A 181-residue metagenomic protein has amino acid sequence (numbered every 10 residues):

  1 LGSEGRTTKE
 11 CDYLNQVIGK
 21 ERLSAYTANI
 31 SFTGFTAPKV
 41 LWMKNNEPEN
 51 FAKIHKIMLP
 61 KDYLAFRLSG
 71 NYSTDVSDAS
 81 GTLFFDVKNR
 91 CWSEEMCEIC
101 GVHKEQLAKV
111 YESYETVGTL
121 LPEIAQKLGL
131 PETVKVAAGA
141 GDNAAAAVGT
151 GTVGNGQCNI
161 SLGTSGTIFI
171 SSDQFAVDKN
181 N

Functional and structural regions predicted by a protein language model:
L1-N181: Glycine-rich phosphate-binding/catalytic subdomain of phosphoryl-transfer and nucleotide/sugar-phosphate-processing
